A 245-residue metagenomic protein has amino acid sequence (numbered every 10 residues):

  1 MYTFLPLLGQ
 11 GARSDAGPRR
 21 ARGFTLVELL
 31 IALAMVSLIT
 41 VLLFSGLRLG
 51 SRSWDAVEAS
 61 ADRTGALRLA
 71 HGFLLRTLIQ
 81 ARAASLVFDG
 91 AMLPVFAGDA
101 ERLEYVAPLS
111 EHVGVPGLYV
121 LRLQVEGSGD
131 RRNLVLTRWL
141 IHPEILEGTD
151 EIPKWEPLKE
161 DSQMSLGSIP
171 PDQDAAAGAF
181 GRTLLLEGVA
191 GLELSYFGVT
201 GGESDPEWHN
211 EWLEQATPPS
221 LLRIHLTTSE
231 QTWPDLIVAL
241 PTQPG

Functional and structural regions predicted by a protein language model:
M1-Y2, G17-L47: N-terminal single-pass transmembrane signal-anchor helix
G9-Q10: Glycine-biased, low-complexity coil/linker segments
S51-D150: Extracytoplasmic beta-strand-rich oligomerization domains located immediately C-terminal to a leader/signal peptide
A107-E111, G198, I224-E230: Short acidic, glycine-rich loop/turn motifs
E111-P218: Intrinsically disordered, low-complexity regions enriched in Pro/Ser/Thr/Gly and acidic residues
S220-R223, T228-G245: Extracytoplasmic/luminal low-complexity segments enriched in Pro/Gly and acidic/polar residues that act as flexible
